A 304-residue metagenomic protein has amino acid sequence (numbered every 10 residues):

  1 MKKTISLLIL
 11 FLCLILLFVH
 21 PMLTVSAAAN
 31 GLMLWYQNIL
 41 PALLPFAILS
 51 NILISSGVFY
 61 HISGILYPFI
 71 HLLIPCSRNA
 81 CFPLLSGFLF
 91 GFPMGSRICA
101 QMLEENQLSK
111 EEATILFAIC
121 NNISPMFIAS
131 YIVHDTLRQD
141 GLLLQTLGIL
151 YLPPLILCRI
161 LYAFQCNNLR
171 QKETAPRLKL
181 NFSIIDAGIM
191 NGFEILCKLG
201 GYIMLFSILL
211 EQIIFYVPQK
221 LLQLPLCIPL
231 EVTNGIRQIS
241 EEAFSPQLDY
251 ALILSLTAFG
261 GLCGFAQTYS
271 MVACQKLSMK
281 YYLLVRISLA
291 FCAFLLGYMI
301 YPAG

Functional and structural regions predicted by a protein language model:
M1-L8: N-terminal membrane topogenic signal
L8-L23, A28-L40, L44-I48, I52 (+2 more regions): Selected transmembrane alpha-helices and immediately adjacent juxtamembrane segments of polytopic inner-membrane
L14, N51-I54, E112-C120, L221-L222: Short, amphipathic, aromatic/basic-enriched membrane-interface segments that mark the entry/exit of transmembrane
N30-N38, G64-P75, A100, A187-E194 (+1 more regions): Short amphipathic alpha-helical coupling elements at transmembrane boundaries
V58, I185, I189-T257: Transmembrane helical segments that form the transport core of multi-pass membrane transport proteins
L73-L137, L226-A273: Alpha-helical membrane segments and immediately flanking helix-loop junctions that form or couple to the substrate/ion
M102, Q107-A163, M271-L296: Membrane-core helix-loop-helix motifs of multi-pass transport proteins
L296-G304: Juxtamembrane boundary at the C-terminal end of a transmembrane helix
